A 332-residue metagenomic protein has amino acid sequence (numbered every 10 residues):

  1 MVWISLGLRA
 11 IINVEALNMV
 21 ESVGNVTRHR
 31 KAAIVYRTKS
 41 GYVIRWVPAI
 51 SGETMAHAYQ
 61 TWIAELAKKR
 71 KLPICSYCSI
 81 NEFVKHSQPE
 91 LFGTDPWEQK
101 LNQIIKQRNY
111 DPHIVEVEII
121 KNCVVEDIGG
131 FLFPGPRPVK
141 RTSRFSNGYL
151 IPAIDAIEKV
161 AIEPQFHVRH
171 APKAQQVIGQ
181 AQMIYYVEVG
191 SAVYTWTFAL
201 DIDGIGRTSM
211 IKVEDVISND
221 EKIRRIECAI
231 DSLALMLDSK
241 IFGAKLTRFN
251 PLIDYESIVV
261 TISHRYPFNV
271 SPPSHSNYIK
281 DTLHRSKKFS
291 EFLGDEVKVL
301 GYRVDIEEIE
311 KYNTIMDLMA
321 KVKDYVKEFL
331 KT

Functional and structural regions predicted by a protein language model:
M1-V47, A64, K68, I80-T332: Basic polyanion-binding and macromolecular-assembly surfaces
R45-Q60: Active/ligand-binding-proximal structured segments within catalytic/core domains that scaffold catalytic residues
